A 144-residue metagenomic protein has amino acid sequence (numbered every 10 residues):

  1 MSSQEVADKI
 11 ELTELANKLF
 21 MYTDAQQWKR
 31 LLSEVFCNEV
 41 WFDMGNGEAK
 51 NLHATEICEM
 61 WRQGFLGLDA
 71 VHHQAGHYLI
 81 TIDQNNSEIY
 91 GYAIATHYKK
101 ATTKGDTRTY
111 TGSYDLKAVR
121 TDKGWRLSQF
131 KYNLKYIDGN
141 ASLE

Functional and structural regions predicted by a protein language model:
M1-R30, E34, N38: Short, low-complexity N-terminal intrinsically disordered segments enriched in polar/charged residues
S3-V6, D24-Q26, R62-F65, K100-T103: Short secondary-structure boundary micro-motifs
M21, A54, K117-T121: Intrinsically disordered, low-complexity regions enriched in Ser/Pro/Gly/Gln/His and often acidic
M21, F42, Y132: Active-site micro-motifs of SAM-dependent methyltransferase domains
W28-A95: A solvent-exposed, acidic/Ser-Thr-rich amphipathic alpha-helical stretch
F65-E144: A beta-strand edge to alpha-helix "cap/lid" segment located at domain peripheries
